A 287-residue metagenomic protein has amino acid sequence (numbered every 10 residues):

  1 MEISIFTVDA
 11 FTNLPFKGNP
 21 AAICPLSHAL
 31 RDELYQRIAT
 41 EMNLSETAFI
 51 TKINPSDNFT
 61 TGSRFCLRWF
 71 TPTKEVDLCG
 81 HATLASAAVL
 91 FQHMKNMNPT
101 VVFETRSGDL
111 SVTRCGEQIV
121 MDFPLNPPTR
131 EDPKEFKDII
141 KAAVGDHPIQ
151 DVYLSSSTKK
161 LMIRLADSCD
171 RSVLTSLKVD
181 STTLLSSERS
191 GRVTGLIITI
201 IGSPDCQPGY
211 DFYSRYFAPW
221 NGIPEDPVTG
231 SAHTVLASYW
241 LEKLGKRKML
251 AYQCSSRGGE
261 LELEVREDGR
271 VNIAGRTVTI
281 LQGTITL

Functional and structural regions predicted by a protein language model:
M1-L78, L84-L287: Active-site proximal loop and beta-alpha junction motif in alpha/beta enzyme cores
